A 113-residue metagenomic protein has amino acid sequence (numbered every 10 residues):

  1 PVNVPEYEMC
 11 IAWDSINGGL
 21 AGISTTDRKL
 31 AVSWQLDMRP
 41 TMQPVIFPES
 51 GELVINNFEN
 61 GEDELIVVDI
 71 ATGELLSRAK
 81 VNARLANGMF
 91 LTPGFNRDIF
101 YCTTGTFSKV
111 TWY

Functional and structural regions predicted by a protein language model:
P1-E6, D37-E49, A83-N96: Repeated scaffold domains used in trafficking and secretory/extracellular systems, primarily beta-propellers
E6, I16, T26, E49 (+1 more regions): Short, ordered coil/turn segments that flank beta-strands lining enzyme active or ligand-binding pockets
E6-D14, G51-F58, R97-T103: Short beta-strand elements that form the blades of beta-propeller/WD-repeat-like and other beta-sheet-rich scaffold
A12, G22-I23, I46, V67-V68: Hydrophobic beta-strand positions
N17-G22, G61-I66, T106-Y113: Structural motif
S24-R28, D69-T72, Y113: Short loop/turn segments that connect beta-strands within beta-propeller blades
K29-L36, E74-K80: A short beta-strand motif characteristic of beta-propeller blades
F58, E62-T106: C-terminal closing repeat unit and adjoining cap/tail of repeat-based domains
